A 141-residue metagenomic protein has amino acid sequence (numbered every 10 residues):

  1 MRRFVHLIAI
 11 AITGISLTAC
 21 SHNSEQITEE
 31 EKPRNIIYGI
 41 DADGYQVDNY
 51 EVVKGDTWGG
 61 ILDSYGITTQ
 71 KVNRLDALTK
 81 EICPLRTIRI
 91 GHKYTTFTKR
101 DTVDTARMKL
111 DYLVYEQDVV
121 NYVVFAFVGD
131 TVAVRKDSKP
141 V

Functional and structural regions predicted by a protein language model:
M1-T18: Sec-dependent bacterial lipoprotein signal peptides
C20-V141: Intrinsically disordered, low-complexity regulatory tails and linkers that flank structured modules
